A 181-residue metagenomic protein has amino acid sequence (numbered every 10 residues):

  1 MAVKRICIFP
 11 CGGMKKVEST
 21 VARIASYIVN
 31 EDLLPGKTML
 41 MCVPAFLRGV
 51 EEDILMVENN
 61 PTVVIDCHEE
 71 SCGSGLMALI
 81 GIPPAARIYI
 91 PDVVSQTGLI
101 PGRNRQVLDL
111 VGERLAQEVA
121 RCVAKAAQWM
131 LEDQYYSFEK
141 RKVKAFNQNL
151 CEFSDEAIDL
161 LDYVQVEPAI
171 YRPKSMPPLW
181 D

Functional and structural regions predicted by a protein language model:
M1-M39, V50-P61, G73-D181: Iron-sulfur (Fe-S) cluster-binding modules
V43-G49: Short acidic loop-to-helix transition motifs that present clustered carboxylates
P61-C67: Acidic beta-strand-to-loop metal/phosphate-binding motif
